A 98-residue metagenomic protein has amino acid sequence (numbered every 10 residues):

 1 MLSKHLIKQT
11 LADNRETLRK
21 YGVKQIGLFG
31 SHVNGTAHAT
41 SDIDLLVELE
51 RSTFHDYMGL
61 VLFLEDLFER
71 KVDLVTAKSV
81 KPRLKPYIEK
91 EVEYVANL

Functional and structural regions predicted by a protein language model:
M1-Q25, N34-A39, E50-L98: Catalytic core of pol beta-like nucleotidyltransferases
